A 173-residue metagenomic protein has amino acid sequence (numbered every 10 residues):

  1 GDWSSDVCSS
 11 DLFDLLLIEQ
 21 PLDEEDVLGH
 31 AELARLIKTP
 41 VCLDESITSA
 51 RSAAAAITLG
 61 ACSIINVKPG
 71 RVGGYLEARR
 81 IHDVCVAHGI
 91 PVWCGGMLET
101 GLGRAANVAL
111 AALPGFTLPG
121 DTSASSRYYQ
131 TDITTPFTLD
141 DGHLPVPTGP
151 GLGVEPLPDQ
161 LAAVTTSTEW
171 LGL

Functional and structural regions predicted by a protein language model:
G1-C8: Single conserved hydrophobic/aromatic residue that forms the stacking wall/gate of nucleotide- or nucleobase-binding
D2, G74-Y75, G96, P150-V154: Gly/Ser/Thr-rich helix-start
S10-L17, E24, G60: Alpha/beta enzyme core
L16, C62, T117, S167-W170: A general structural signal for well-ordered secondary-structure junctions
L17-Q20, G96-M97: Periplasmic-binding protein-like
E25-C42, I47-H143: Shared catalytic-loop signature of beta/alpha-barrel
Q130-L173: C-terminal extensions of enzymes
